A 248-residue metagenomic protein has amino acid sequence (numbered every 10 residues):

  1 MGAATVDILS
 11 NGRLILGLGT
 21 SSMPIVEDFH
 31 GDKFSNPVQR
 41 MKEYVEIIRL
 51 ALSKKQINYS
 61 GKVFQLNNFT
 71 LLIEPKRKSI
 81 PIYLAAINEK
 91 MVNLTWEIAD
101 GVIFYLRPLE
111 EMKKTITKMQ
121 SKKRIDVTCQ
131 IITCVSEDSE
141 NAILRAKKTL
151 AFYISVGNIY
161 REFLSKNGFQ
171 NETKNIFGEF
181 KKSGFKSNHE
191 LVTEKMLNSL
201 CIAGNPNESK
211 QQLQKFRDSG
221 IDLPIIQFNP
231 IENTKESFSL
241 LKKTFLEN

Functional and structural regions predicted by a protein language model:
M1-N248: Active-site-adjacent structural elements that line small-molecule/cofactor binding pockets in enzymes
